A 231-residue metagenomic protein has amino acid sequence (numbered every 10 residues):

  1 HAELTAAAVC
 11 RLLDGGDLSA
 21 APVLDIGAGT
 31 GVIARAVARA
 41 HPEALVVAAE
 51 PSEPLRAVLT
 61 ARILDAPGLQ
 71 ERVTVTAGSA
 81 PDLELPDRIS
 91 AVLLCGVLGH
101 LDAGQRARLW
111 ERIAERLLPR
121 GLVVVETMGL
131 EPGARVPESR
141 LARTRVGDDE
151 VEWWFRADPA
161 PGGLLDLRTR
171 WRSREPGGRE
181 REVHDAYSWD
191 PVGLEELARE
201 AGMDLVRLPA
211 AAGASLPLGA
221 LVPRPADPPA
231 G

Functional and structural regions predicted by a protein language model:
H1-A20: Conserved alpha-helix/loop element of class I SAM-dependent methyltransferases that forms part of the SAM/SAH-binding
A20-G29: Conserved class I S-adenosyl-L-methionine
V32-A34, A38-P81: Class I SAM-dependent methyltransferase SAM/SAH-binding core
E84-V92: A short acidic, Gly/Pro-enriched loop at the edge of an enzyme's catalytic core that lines a small-molecule cofactor
A107-P119: A short glycine-rich, Lys/Arg-flanked "PGG" loop and its adjoining helix->strand segment in the class I
R120-T127: Conserved beta-strand signature within the Rossmann-like core of class I S-adenosyl-L-methionine
T127-L194: SAM-dependent methyltransferase
D190-G231: C-terminal lobe and adjacent flexible extensions of AdoMet/dcAdoMet transferase-like proteins
